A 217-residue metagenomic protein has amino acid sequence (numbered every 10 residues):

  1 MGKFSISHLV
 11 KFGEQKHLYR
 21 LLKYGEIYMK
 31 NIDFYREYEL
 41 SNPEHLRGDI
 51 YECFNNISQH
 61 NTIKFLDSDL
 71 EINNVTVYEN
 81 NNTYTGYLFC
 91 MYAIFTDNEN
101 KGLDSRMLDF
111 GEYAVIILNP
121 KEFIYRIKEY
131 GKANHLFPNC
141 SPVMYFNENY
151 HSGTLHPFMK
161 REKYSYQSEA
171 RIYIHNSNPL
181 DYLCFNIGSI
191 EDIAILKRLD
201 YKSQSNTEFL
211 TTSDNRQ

Functional and structural regions predicted by a protein language model:
M1-Q217: NAD-dependent ADP-ribosyltransferases
